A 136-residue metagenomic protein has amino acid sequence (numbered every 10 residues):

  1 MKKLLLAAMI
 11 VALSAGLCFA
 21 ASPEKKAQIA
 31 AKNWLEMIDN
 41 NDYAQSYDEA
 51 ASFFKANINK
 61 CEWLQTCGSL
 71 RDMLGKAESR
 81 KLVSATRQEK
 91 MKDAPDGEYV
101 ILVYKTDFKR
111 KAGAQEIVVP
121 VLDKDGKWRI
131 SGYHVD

Functional and structural regions predicted by a protein language model:
L4-L5, A12, G16-D42: Short, low-complexity N-terminal intrinsically disordered segments enriched in polar/charged residues
A20-A21, K32-N33, E49-A56, K105-D107: Second-shell loop/turn segments in exported
Q28-I29, A44-G97: Short solvent-exposed beta->alpha transition segments
N41-A44, C61, V103, G113: Bimodal feature
A85-D136: Exposed beta-sheet edge and beta->alpha loop/turn motif
